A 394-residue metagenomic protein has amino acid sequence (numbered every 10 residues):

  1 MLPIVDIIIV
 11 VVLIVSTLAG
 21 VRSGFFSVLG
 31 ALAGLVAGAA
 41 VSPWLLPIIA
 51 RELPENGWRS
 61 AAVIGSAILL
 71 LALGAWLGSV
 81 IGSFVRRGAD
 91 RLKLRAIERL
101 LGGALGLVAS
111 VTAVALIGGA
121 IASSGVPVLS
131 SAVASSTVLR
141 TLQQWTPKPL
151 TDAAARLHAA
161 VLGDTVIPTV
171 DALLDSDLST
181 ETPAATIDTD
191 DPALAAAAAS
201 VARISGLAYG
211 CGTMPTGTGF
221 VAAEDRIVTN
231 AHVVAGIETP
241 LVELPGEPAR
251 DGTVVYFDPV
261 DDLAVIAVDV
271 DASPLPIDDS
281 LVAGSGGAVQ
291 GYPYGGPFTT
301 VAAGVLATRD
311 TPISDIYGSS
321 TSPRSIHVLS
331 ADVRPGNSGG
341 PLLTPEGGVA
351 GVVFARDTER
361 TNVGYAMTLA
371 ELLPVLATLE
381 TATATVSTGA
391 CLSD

Functional and structural regions predicted by a protein language model:
M1-A185: Alpha-helical transmembrane segments and their juxtamembrane interface "caps" in small multi-pass membrane proteins
L13, T213-T216, G236, R334-S338: Short, small/polar residue-rich loop motifs at catalytic or cofactor-binding pockets
S23, I187-P192, S200-E224, P248-D251 (+3 more regions): A conserved glycine-rich beta-strand in the N-terminal activation segment of trypsin-fold
S27, V228, A350-G351: Generic structural signal for well-ordered beta-strand positions
T137-T218, T239, A377-T378, A382-D394: N-terminal activation segment of mature serine protease catalytic domains
A198-S205, A264-P274, T299-G389, S393: Active-site region of chymotrypsin-like
A208-T216, A223-T299, T383-S387: Conserved active-site neighborhood of the chymotrypsin/trypsin-like protease fold
V221-A223, V254-Y256, A307-T308, T344: A residue-level detector for short acidic-glycine micro-motifs
